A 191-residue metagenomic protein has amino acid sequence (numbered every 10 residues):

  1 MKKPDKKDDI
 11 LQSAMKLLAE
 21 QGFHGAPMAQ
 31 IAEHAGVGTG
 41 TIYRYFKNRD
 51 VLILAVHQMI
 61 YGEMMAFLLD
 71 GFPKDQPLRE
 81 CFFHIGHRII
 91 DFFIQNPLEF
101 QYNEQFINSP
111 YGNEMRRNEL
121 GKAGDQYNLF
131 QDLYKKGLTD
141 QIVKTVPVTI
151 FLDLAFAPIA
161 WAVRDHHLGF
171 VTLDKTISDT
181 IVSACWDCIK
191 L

Functional and structural regions predicted by a protein language model:
M1-Q21, M28-H34, V51-L54: Basic, helix-initiating cap at the start of DNA-binding domains
K7, Q21, G25, G40 (+3 more regions): A short, glycine- and basic residue-enriched loop/turn that sits immediately adjacent to a domain's principal
H24-G25, Y45, K74: Flexible coil/turn residues that form the inter-helical turn or adjacent wing/linker of helix-turn-helix
A35-F46: Short hydrophobic/aromatic patch on the recognition helix
A55, M59, L69-Q95, F151-A155: Hydrophobic alpha-helical connector segments
G62-M65, L69, N113-D140, T149-D153: Amphipathic alpha-helical packing segments from all-alpha helical-bundle domains
I94-N113, L168: Amphipathic alpha-helical segments used for helix-helix packing
Q105, T139-S183: Hydrophobic/aromatic-rich alpha-helical bundle segments in the mid-to-C-terminal region
